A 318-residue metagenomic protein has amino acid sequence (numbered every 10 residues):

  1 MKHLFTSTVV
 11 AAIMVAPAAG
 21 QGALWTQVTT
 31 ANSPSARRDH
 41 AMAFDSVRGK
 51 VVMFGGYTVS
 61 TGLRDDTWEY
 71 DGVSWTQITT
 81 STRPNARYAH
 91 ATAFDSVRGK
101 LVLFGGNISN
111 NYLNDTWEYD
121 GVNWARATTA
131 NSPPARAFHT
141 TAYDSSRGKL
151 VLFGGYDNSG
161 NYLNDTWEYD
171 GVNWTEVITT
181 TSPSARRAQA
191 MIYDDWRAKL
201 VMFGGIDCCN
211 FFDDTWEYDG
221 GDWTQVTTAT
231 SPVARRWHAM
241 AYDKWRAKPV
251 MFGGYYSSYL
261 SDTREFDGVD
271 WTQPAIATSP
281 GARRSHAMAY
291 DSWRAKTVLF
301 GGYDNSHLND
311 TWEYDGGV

Functional and structural regions predicted by a protein language model:
M1-G22: Sec-dependent, cleavable N-terminal signal peptides
A19-V318: Kelch-like beta-propeller repeat domains
